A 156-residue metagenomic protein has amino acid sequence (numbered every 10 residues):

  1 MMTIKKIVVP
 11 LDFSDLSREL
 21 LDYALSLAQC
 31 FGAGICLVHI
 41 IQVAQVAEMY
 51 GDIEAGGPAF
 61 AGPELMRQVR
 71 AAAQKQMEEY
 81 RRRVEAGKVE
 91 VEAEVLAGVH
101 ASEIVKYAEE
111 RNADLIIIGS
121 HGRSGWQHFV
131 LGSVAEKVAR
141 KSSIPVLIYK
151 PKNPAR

Functional and structural regions predicted by a protein language model:
M1-M2, K75, E79-I116, N153-R156: Structural beta-alpha unit
M2-A59, P154: Small/aliphatic-rich secondary-structure junction motif
V38, E92-L96, L147: General small-molecule cofactor/ligand-binding pocket signal
D52-G56, E110-N112, V134-A135: Short, hinge-like loop/turn segments at secondary-structure boundaries
G57-K75: A short acidic, glycine-rich active-site loop that binds or catalyzes chemistry on phosphate/adenosine moieties
L115-K137, P151, A155-R156: Glycine-rich, Arg-bearing micro-motifs that act as flexible, cationic patches
I144-K152: Short, flexible loop segments at boundaries between secondary-structure elements
